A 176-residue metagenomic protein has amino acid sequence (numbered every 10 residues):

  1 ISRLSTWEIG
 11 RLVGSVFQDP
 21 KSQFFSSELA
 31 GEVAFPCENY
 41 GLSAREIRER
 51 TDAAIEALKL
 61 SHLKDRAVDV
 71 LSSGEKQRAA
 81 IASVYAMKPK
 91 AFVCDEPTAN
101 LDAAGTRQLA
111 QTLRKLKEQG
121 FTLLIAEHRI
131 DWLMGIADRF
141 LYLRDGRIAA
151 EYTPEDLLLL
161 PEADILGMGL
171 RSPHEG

Functional and structural regions predicted by a protein language model:
R45-L63: Conserved ABC ATPase "signature" region
A67-L71, E75: Conserved ABC ATPase signature
F92-D95: Catalytic Walker B motif of ABC-type/P-loop ATPase nucleotide-binding domains
A103-G105: Helix N-cap at the start of a conserved alpha-helix in ABC-type nucleotide-binding domains
E127-H128: H-loop/switch region of ABC-family ATPase nucleotide-binding domains
L133-G135: A short, surface-exposed alpha-helical micro-motif characterized by mixed small hydrophobic and charged/polar residues
R147-L170: Conserved beta-strand-loop-alpha-helix hinge in the C-terminal portion of ABC ATPase nucleotide-binding domains
